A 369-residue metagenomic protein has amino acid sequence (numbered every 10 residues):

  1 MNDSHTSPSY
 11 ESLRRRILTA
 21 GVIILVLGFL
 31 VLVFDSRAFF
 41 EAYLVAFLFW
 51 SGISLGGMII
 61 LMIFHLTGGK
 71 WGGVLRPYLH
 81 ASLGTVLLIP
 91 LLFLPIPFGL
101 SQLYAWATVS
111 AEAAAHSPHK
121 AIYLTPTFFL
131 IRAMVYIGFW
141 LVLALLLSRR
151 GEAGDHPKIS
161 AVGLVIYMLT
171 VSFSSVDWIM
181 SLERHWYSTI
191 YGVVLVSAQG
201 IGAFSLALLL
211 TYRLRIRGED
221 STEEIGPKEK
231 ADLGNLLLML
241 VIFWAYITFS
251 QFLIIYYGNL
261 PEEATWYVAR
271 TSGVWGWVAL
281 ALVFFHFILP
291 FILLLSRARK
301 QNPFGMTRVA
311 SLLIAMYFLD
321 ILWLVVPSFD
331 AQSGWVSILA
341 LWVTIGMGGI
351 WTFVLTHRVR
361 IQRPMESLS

Functional and structural regions predicted by a protein language model:
N2-S54, A121, L355-I361, S369: N-terminal regions that are enriched for targeting/export leaders and immediately downstream pro/stem segments
P8-F29, K120-L282, R299: Long, contiguous internal "core" modules enriched in hydrophobic/ aromatic residues
L30-F39, D177-H185, L322-D330: Juxtamembrane "helix-exit" motif on the non-cytosolic side of transmembrane helices
F47-G154: Transmembrane-helix bundle segments that line or gate the permeation/cavity pathway in multi-pass membrane proteins
I53-I63, P90-I96, A133-A144, S197-Y212 (+2 more regions): Hydrophobic cores of alpha-helical transmembrane segments in multi-pass inner/ER membrane proteins, independent
L145-E152, R215, F353-L368: Membrane-interface capping segments at transmembrane-helix boundaries
T189-L195, E262-V283, P327-R358: Membrane-interface transmembrane-helix boundary segments in multi-pass integral membrane proteins
G305-A315: Central hydrophobic cores of alpha-helical transmembrane segments in multi-pass integral membrane proteins
